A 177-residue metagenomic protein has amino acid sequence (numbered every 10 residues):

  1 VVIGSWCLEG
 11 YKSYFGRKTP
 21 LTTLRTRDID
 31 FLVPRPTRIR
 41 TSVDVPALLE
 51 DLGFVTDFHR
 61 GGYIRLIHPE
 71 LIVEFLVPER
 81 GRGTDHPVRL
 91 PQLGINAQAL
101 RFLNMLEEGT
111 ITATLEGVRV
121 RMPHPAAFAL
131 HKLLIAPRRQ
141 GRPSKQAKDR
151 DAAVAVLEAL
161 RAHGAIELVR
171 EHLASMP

Functional and structural regions predicted by a protein language model:
V1-P177: Compositionally biased terminal segments of proteins
